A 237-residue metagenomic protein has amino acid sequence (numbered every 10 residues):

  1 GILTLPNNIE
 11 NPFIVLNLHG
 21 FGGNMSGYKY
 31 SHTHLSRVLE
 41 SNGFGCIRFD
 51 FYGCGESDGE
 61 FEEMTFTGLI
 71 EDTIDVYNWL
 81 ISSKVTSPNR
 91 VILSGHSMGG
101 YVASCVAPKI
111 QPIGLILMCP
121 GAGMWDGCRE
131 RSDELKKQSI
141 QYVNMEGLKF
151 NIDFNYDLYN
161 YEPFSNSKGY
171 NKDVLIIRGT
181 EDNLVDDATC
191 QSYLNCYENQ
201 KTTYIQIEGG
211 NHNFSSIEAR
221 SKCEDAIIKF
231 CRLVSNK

Functional and structural regions predicted by a protein language model:
G1-P6: A short loop-to-beta-strand scaffold at the N-terminal edge of the catalytic core in hydrolase folds
N11-G20: Short beta-strand element of the alpha/beta-hydrolase
G22-S36, F51, A188: The serine-hydrolase catalytic nucleophile loop
Y52-M64: Glycine-rich "HGGG/HGxG" loop immediately N-terminal to the catalytic nucleophile of the alpha/beta-hydrolase
E63-K84: Alpha/beta-hydrolase active-site loop
V85-H96: Alpha/beta-hydrolase fold nucleophile elbow
G95-G99, A103: Gly/Ala-rich beta-loop-alpha elbow adjacent to hydrolase catalytic centers
Y101, I110-K237: The alpha/beta-hydrolase serine catalytic core
